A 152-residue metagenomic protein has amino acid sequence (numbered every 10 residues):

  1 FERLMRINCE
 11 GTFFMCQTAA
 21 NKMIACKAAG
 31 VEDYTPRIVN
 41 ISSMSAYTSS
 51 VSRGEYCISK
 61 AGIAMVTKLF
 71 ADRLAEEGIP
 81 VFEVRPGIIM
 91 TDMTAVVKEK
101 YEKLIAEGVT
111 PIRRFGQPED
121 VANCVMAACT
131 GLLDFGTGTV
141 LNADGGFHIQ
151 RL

Functional and structural regions predicted by a protein language model:
F1-E2, A106: Substrate-binding pocket helix/loop in short-chain dehydrogenase/reductase
C16, S59, T67: Active-site helix of classical SDR
N21, D72-R73: Alpha-helical segment proximal to the catalytic Tyr-Lys
S43: Residue(s) in the substrate-gating loop at a strand-loop-helix junction that position the organic substrate next
T48, M126, T137-L152: Short C-terminal tail/terminal secondary-structure segment of NAD(P)H-dependent dehydrogenase/reductase domains
A75, P80, G136-G138: Short, small/polar-rich loop/turn modules that mediate ligand/substrate recognition or access, typified
T110-V121: A conserved structural motif in NAD(P)-dependent oxidoreductases
